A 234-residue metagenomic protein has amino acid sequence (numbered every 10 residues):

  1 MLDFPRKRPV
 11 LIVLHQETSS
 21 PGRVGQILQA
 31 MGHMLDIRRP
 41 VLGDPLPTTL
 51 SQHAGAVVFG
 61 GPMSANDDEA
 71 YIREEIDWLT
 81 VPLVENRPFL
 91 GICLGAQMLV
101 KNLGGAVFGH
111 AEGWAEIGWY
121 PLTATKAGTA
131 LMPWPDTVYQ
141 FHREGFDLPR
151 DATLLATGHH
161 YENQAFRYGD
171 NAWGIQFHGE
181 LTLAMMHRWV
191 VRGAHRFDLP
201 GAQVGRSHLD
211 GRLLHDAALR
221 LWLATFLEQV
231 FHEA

Functional and structural regions predicted by a protein language model:
M1-A70, E74-R87, F197-A234: N-terminal beta1-alpha1 cap of cysteine-dependent amidohydrolase-like domains
L11, D36-R38, V57, L90 (+3 more regions): Hydrophobic/aromatic beta-strand patches that form the interior of the parallel beta-sheet core in alpha/beta enzyme
T18, G43, S64, Q97 (+3 more regions): Surface-exposed, flexible loop/turn segments at secondary-structure boundaries
P21-R23, P47, D67-E69, V100-N102 (+3 more regions): Short glycine-/acidic-enriched loop or helix-start segments at secondary-structure transitions that form or flank
G25-I27, H53, A70-R73, L103-V107 (+3 more regions): Short, glycine/charged-enriched secondary-structure capping and boundary segments
H53-A54, V58-A127: Cysteine-nucleophile active-site neighborhood
L103-A184: Pocket-forming structural segment of enzyme catalytic cores
D170-A172, Q176, E180-H208: C-terminal helical/coil "lid" or tail adjacent to the Rossmann-like core of SAM-dependent
